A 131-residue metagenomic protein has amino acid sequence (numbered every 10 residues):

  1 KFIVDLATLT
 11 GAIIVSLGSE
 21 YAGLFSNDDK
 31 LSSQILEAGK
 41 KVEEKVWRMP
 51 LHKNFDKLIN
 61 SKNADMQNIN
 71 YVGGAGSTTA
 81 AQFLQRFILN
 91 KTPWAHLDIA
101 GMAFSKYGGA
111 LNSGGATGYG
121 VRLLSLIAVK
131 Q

Functional and structural regions predicted by a protein language model:
K1-Q131: A generic structural signal for tightly packed, nonpolar segments enriched in small/aliphatic residues
